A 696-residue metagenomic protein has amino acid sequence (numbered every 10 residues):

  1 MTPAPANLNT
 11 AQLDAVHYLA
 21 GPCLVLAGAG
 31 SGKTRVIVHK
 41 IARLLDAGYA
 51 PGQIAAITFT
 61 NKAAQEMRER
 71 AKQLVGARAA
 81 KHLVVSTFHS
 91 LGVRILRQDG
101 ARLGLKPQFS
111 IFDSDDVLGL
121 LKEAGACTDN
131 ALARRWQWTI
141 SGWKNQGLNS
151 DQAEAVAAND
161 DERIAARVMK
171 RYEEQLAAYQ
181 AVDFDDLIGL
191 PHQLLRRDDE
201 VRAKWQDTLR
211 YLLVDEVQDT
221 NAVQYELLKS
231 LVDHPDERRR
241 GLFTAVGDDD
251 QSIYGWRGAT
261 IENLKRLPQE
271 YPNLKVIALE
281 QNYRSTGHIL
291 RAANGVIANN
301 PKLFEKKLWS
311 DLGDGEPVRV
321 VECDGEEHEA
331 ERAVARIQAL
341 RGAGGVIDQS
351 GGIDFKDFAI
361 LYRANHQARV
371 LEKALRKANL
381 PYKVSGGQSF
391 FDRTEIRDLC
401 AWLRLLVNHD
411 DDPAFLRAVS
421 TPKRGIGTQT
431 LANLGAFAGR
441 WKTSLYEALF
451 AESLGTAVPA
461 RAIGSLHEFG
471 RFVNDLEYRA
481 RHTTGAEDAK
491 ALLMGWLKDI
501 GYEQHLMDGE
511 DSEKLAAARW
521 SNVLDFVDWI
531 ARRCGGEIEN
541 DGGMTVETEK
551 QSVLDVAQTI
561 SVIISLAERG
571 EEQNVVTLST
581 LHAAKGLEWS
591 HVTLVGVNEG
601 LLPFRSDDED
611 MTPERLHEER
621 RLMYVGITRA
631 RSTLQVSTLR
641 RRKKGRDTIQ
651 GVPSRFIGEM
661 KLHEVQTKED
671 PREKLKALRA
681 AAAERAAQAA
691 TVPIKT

Functional and structural regions predicted by a protein language model:
M1, H591, N598-T696: Accessory/regulatory regions of helicases
T2-P3, A20-C23, A42-Y211, P235-G241 (+9 more regions): A basic/glycine-biased coupling hinge at the interface between accessory DNA-binding modules
V25, A29-I37, P51, G100 (+5 more regions): Helicase P-loop NTPase motor core
S31, Q218-K302, K306-D311, L454 (+1 more regions): Conserved helicase motor core of SF1/SF2 NTP-dependent helicases
T34-A42, M67-R68, Y225-E226, A333: Motif I (Walker A/P-loop) of helicase-class P-loop NTPases
S86-R94, L213-E216, V246, A364-H366 (+5 more regions): Conserved helicase core region in the C-terminal RecA-like lobe
L91, G241, E270-Y271, L312-P317 (+2 more regions): ATPase/helicase motor core of nucleic-acid motors
E452-A583, W589, F604, K695: Accessory C-terminal helicase-associated subdomains
